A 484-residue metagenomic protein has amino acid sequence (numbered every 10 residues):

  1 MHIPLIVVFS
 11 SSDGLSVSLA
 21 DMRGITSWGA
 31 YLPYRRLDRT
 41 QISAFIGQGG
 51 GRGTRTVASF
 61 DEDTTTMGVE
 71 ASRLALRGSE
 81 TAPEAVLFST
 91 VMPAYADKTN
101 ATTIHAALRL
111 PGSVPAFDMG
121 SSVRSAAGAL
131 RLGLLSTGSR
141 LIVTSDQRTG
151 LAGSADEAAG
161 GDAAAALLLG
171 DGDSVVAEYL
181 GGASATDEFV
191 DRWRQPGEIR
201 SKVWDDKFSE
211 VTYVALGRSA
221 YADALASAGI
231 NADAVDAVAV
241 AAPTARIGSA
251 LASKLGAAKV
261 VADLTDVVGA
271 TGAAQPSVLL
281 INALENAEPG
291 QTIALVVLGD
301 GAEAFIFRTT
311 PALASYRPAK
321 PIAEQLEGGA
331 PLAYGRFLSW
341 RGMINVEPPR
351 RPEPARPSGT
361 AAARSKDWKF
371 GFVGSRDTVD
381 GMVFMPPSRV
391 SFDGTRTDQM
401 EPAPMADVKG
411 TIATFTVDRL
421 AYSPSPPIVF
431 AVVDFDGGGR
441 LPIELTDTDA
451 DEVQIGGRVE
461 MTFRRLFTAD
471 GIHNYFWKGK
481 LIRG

Functional and structural regions predicted by a protein language model:
G14-T64, S154-V211, A215, E288 (+2 more regions): Condensing-enzyme catalytic core mediating Claisen C-C bond formation in acyl metabolism
V69, M92-A94, P111-S113, D118-S139 (+3 more regions): Claisen-condensing/thiolase-fold acyl-transfer catalytic domains that form or cleave C-C bonds in fatty acid
A71-E84, A220-A234, L255, P442: Phosphate/pyrophosphate-binding loops at sites that engage ATP/ADP/AMP, CoA/4′-phosphopantetheine, polyphosphate
P354-K409: Cys/His-rich short segments
A421-V432: Short aromatic-glycine-enriched beta-strand elements
D447-E460: Short nucleic-acid-contacting surface segments enriched for D/E, G, S/T with interspersed K/R
L466-G484: OB-fold/S1-family single-stranded nucleic acid-binding modules
